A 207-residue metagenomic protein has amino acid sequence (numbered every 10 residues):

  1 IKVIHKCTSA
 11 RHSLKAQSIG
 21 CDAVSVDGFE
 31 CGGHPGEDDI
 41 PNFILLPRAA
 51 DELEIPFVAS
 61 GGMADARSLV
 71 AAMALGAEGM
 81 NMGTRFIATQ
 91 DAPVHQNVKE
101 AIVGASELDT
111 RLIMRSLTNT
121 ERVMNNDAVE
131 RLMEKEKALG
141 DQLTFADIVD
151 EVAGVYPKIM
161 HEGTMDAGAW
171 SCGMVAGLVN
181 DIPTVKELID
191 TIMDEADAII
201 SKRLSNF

Functional and structural regions predicted by a protein language model:
I1-T8, L132: Active-site glycine- and acidic-residue-rich loops that bind and position anionic ligands or nucleotide-like cofactors
I1-V3, S18-S25, F29, E52-I55 (+1 more regions): Glycine-enriched alpha-helix->loop->beta-strand junction motifs that scaffold or abut catalytic
K6-L46, T89, P93-H95: Glycine/Thr-rich beta-alpha phosphate-binding loop at enzyme active sites
G36-V58, M63-F207: Conserved active-site-proximal phosphate/metal-binding subdomains
